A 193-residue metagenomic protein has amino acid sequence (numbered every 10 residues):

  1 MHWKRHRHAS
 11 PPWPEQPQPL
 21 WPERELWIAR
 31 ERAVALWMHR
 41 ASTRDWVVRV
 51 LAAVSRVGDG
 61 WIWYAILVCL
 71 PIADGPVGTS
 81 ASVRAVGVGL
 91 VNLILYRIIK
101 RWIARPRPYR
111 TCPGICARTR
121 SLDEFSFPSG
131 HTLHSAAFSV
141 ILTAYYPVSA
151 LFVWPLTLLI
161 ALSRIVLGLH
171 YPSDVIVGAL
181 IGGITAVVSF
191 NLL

Functional and structural regions predicted by a protein language model:
M1-A65, S80, Y96-L122: N-terminal transmembrane-helix/juxtamembrane module of multi-pass inner/ER membrane proteins
R49-A52, T79, T143-A150: Membrane-water interface of alpha-helical transmembrane segments
A53, V68-C69, V86, W154-L158 (+1 more regions): Residue-level signature of the transmembrane alpha-helical core of multi-pass small-molecule transporters
L67-L95: Interfacial segments of alpha-helical transmembrane regions
P71, Y96-A104, T143, F190-L193: Membrane-water interface at transmembrane helix exits
G75, R101-Y109, L169-S173: Transmembrane helix-loop junctions in multipass membrane proteins, especially transporters and channels
G87-K100, L151-S163: Small-polar-interrupted transmembrane alpha-helices in polytopic inner-membrane proteins
C112-L193: Membrane-embedded catalytic cores of phosphoryl/pyrophosphoryl-handling enzymes
